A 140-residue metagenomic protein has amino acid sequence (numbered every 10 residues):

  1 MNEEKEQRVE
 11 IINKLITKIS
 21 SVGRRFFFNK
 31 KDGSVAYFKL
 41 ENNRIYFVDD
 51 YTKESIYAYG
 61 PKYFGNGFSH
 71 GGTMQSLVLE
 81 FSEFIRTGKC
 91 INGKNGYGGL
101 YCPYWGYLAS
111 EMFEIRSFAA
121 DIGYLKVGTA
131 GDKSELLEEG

Functional and structural regions predicted by a protein language model:
M1-Y37, K94-G140: Negatively charged, low-complexity tracts enriched in Asp/Glu with abundant Ser/Thr
K39-N92: Intrinsically disordered, low-complexity regulatory segments enriched in Ser/Thr/Pro and charged residues
